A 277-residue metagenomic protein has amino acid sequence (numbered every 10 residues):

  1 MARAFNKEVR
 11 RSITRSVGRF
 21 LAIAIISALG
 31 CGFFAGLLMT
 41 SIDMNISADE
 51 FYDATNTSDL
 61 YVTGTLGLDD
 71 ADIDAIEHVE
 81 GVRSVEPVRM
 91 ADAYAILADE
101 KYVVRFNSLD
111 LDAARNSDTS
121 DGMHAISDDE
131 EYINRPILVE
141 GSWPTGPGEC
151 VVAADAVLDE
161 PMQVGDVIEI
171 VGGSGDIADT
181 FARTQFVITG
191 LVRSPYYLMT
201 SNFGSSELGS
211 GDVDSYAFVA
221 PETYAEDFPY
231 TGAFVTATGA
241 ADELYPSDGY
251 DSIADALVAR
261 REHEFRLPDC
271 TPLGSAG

Functional and structural regions predicted by a protein language model:
A2-I23, S27-G277: Membrane transport/envelope proteins' first extracytoplasmic loop
